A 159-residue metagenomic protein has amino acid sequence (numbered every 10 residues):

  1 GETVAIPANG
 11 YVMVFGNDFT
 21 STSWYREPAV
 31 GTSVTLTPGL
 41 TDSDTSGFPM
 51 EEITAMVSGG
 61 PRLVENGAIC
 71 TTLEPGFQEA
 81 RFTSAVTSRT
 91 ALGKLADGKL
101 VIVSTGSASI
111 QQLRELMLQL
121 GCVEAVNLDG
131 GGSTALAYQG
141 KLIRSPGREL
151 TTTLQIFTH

Functional and structural regions predicted by a protein language model:
G1-H159: Gly/Ser/Thr/Pro-rich low-complexity, intrinsically disordered segments
